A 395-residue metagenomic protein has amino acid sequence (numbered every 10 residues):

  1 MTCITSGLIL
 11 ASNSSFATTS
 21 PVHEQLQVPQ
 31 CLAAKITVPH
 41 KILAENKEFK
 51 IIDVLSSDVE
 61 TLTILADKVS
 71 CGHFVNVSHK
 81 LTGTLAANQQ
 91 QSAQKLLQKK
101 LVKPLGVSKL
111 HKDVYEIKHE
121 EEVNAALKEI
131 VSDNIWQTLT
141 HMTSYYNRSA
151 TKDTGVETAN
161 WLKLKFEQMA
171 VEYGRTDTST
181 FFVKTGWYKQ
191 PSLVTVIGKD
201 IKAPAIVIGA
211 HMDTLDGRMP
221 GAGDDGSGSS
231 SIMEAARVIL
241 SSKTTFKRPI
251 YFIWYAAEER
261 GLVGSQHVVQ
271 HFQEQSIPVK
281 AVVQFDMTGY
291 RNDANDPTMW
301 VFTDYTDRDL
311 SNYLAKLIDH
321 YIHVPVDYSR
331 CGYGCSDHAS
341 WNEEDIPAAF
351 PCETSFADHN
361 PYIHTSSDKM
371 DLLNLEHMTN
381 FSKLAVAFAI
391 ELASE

Functional and structural regions predicted by a protein language model:
S12-S14: N-terminal signal peptide c-region/cleavage motif recognized by signal peptidases
T18-K99: N-terminal accessory interaction module
L96-K152, I197: N-terminal hydrophobic or amphipathic helices/low-complexity stretches enriched in small/hydrophobic/Pro/Gly
E121-I130, T143-V156, F181-V183, L215-D225 (+4 more regions): Second-shell loop/turn segments in exported
N134-I197: A non-catalytic alpha/beta surface segment that caps or lines the substrate-entry region of metallo-dependent hydrolase
I135-T143, L193-V196, A205-G209, Y251-W254 (+8 more regions): Structural recognition of the beta-strand scaffold that forms the well-ordered cores of secreted hydrolase catalytic
K189-P191, D216-D309, Y313, L317 (+1 more regions): Acidic/histidine-rich catalytic neighborhood of metal-dependent amide-processing enzymes
D293-E395: Active-site-adjacent substrate-binding region of metalloamidase/peptidase-like peptide-processing proteins
